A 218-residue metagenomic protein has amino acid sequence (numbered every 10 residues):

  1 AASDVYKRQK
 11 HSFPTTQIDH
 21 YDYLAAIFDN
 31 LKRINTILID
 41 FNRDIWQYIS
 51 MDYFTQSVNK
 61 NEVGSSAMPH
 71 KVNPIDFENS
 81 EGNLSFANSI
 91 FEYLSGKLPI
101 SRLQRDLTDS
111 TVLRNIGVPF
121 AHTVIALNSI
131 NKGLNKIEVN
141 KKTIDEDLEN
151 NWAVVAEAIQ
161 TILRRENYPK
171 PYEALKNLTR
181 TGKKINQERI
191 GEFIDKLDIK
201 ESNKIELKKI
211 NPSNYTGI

Functional and structural regions predicted by a protein language model:
A1-Y6: Short, small-residue-biased leader/transition segments that mark boundaries at the very start of proteins
K7-T16: A short, charged helix-loop
F13-P14, L38, R105, L207: Generic secretory/membrane-interface signal
T15-T16, T55, P171, N186: Short, surface-exposed helix-loop/turn micro-motifs enriched in polar/charged residues
T16-R102: Glycine-rich anion/phosphate-binding loop at the beta-strand->alpha-helix junction
V63-I218: Catalytic-core signal marking the mid-to-C-terminal active-site face
